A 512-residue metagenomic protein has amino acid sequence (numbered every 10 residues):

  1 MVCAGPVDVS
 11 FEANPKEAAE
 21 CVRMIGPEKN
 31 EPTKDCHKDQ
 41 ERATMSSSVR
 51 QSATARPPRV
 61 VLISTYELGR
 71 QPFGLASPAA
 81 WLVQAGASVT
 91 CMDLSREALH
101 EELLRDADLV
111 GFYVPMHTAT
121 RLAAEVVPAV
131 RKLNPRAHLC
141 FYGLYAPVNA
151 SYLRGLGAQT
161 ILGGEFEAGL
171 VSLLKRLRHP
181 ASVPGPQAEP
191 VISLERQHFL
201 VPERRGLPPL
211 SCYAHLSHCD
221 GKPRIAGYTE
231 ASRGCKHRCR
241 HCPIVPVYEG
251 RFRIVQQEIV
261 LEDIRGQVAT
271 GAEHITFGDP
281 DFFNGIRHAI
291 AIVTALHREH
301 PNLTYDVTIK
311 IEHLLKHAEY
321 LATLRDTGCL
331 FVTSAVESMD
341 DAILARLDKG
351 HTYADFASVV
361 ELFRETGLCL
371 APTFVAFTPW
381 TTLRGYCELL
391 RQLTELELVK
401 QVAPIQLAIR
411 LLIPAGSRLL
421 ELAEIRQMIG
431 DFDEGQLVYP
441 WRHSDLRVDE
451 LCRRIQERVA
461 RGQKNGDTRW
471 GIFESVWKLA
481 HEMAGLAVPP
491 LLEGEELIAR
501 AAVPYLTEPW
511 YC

Functional and structural regions predicted by a protein language model:
M1-G5, S10-N14, R23-N30, K34-I63 (+7 more regions): Radical SAM enzyme core and accessory elements
V2-A4, D39, A43, P208-C369: Radical SAM [4Fe-4S] cluster-binding motif and immediate context
S46-R265, A269: Acidic, low-complexity intrinsically disordered segments
S48-P58, S64, I286, H297-K478: A structural motif corresponding to the C-terminal lobe/cap of the Radical SAM core domain
L62, F112, F141, F277-D279 (+2 more regions): Conserved beta-strand positions
G74-L75, L103, L122-V126, Q256 (+4 more regions): Residues at alpha-helix caps and immediate loop-helix transition turns in enzyme cores, especially N- and C-cap
L82, V126-V130, N134, I292 (+4 more regions): Hydrophobic positions in alpha-helices of CheY-like receiver
D108, Q159, E273, L330 (+1 more regions): Short acidic/polar active-site loop segments enriched in Thr and Asp
